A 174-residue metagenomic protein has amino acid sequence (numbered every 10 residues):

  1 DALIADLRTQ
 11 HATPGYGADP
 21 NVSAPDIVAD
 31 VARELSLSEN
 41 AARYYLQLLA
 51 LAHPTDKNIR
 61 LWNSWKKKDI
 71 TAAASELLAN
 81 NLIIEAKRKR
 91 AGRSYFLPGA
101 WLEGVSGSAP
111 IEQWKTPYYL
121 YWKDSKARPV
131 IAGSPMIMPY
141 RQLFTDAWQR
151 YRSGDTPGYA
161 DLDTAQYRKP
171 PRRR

Functional and structural regions predicted by a protein language model:
D1-T13: General nucleic-acid-binding
P14-R43: Short alpha-helical segments that sit at the start of domains
E34-S38, T55, R88-Q113: Short, cationic-aromatic polyanion-contact patches
L46-A50: Short, locally clustered residues in the helix-turn-helix/winged-helix DNA-binding domain
A52-W62: Short acidic, hydrophobic short linear motifs in intrinsically disordered regions
S64-A86: Short amphipathic alpha-helical interaction segments
N80-I83, Y140-R174: Mid-protein regulatory/catalytic core that forms ligand/cofactor-binding pockets and protein-protein interaction
G99-M136: Short, amphipathic alpha-helical interaction segments positioned at domain boundaries
